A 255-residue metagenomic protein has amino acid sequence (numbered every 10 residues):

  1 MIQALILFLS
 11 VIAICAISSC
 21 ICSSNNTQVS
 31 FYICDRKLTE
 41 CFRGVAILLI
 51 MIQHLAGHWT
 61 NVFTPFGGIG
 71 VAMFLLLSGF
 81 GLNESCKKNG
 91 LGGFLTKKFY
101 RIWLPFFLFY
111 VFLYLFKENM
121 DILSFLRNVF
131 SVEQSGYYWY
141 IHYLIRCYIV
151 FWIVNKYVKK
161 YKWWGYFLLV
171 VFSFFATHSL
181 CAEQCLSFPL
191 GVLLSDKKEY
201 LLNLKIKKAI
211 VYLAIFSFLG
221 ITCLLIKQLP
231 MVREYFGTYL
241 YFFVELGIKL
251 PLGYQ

Functional and structural regions predicted by a protein language model:
M1-T177: Membrane-cytosol interface segments of multi-pass membrane proteins, especially ER/Golgi lipid-handling enzymes
I2-V11, V29-F31, F174, A182-Q255: Alpha-helical transmembrane segments and terminal signal-anchor/GPI-anchor hydrophobic tails, characterized by long
